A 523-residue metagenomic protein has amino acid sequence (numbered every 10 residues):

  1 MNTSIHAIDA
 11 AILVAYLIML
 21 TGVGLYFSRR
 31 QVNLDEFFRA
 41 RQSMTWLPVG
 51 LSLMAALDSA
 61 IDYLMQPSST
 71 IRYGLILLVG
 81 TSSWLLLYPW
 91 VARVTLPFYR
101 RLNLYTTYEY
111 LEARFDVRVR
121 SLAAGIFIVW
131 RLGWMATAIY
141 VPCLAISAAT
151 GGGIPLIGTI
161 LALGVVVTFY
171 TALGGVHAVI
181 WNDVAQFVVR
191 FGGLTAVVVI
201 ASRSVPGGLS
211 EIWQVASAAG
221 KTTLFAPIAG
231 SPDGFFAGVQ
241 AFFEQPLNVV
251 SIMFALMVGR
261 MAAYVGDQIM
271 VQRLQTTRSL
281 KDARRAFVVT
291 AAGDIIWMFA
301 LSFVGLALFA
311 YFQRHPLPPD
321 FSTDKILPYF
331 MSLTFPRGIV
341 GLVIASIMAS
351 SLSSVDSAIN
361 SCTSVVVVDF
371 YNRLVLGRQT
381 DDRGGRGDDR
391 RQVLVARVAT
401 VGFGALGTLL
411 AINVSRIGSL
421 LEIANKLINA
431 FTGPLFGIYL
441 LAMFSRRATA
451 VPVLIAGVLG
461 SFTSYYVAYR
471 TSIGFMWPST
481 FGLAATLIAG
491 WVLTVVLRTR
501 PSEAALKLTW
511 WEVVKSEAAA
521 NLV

Functional and structural regions predicted by a protein language model:
M1-V523: Membrane-embedded helix-loop-helix hairpins and adjacent transmembrane boundary segments in multi-pass transporters
